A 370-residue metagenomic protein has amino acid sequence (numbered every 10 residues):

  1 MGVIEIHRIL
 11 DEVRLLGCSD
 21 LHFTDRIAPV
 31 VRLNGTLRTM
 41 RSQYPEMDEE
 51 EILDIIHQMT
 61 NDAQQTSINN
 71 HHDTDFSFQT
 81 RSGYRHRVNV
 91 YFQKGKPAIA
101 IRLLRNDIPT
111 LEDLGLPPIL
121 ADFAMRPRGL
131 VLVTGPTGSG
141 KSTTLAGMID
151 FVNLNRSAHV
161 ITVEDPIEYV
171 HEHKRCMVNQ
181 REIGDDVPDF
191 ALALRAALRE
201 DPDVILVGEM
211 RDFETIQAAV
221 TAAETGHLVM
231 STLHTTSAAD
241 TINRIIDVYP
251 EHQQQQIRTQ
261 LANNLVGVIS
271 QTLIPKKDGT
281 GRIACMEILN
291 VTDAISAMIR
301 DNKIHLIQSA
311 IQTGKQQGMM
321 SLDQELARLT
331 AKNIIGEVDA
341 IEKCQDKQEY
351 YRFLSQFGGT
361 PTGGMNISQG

Functional and structural regions predicted by a protein language model:
M1-G370: Short, flexible helix-loop junctions that flank or precede catalytic/ligand sites
